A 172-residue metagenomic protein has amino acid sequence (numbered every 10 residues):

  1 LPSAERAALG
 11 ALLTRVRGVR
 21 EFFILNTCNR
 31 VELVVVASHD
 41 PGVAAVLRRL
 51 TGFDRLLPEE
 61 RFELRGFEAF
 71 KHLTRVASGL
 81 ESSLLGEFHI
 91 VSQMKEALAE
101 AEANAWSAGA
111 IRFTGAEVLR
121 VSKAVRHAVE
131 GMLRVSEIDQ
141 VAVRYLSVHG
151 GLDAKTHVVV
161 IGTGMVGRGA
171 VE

Functional and structural regions predicted by a protein language model:
L1-S82: A glycine-rich (often HGG/GG-containing) alpha/beta subdomain
R20, A154-T156: Short coil/turn connectors at secondary-structure junctions
L56-A154: Glycine/serine-rich phosphate-binding loop and adjoining beta1-alpha1 elements at the start of nucleotide-handling
V158-V160: Hydrophobic Val/Ile/Leu positions in short beta-strands of Rossmann-like dinucleotide-binding domains
G162-G164: Conserved S-adenosyl-L-methionine
V166-G169: Hydrophobic/small residue at the entry helix of a nucleotide-binding pocket
E172: Conserved SAM-binding loop of SAM-dependent methyltransferases across substrates and taxa, primarily the Class I
